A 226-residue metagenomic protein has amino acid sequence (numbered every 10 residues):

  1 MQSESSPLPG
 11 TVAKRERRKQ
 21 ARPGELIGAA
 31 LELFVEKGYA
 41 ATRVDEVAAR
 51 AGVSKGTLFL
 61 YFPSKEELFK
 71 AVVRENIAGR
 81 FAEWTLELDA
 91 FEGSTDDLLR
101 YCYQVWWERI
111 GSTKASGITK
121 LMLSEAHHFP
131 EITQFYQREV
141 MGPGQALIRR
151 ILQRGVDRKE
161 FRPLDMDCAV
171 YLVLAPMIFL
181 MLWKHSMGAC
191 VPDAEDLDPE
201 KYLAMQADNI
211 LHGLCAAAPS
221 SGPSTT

Functional and structural regions predicted by a protein language model:
M1-A13, Y101, V105, G142 (+4 more regions): C-terminal peripheral helix-coil segments that are non-catalytic and often amphipathic
M1-K37, A41-V53, L60-E67: Basic, helix-initiating cap at the start of DNA-binding domains
K19-R22, M166-V170, P199, L203: Short amphipathic alpha-helix in the helical subdomain of ABC transporter nucleotide-binding domains
R22, K65, N76-R80, T95 (+5 more regions): Hydrophobic/aromatic residues within well-ordered alpha-helical segments
E46, G93-L98, D165, D198: A conserved beta-strand->loop->alpha-helix hinge within the catalytic CA
V72-C102, E108-I110, K114, I118 (+1 more regions): Amphipathic alpha-helical linker/stalk segments
D97, E108, S112, G117 (+4 more regions): Amphipathic alpha-helical packing segments from all-alpha helical-bundle domains
